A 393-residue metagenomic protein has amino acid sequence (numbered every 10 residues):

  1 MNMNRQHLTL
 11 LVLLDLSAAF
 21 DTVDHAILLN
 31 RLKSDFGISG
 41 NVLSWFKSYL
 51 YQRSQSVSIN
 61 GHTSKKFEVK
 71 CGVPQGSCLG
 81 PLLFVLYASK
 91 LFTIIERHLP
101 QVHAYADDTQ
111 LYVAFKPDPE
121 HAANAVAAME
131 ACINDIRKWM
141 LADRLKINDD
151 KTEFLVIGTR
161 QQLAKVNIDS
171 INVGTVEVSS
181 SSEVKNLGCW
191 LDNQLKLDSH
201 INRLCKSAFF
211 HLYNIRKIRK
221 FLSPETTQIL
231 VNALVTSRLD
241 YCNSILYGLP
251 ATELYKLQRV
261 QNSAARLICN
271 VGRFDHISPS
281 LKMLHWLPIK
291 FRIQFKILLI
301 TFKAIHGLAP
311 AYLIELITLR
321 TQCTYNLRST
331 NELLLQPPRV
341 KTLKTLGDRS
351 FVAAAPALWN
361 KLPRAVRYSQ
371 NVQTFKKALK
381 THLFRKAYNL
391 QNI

Functional and structural regions predicted by a protein language model:
M1-I393: Hydrophobic/basic alpha-helical segments
